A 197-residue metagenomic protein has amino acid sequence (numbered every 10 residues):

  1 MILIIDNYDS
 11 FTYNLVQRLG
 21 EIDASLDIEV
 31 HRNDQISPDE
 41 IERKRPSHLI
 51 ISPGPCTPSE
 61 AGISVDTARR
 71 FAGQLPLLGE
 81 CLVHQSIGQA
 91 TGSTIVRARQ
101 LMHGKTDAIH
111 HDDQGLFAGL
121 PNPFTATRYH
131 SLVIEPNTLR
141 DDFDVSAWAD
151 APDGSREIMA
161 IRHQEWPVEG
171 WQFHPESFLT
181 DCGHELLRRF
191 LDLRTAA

Functional and structural regions predicted by a protein language model:
M1-G73, L82, D181-A197: N-terminal beta1-alpha1 cap of cysteine-dependent amidohydrolase-like domains
I28-V30, I95, V145: Generic structural signal for residues in well-ordered beta-strands
E29-Q35, P58, D107-H110, A126-Y129 (+1 more regions): Short gly/ser/thr-rich secondary-structure transition/capping motifs
R43-G119, P123-T125, L187: Cysteine-nucleophile active-site neighborhood
P55-T57, L132-V133, E176-F178: Short histidine/acidic/glycine/proline-rich micro-motifs that form metal- and phosphate-coordinating active-site loops
C81, H130, H174: Histidine-centered divalent metal-coordination motifs
D113-E165: Catalytic beta-strand/loop cores that center a nucleophilic Ser/Cys/Thr and support acyl-enzyme chemistry
D144-A197: C-terminal and late-domain segments of enzyme folds
